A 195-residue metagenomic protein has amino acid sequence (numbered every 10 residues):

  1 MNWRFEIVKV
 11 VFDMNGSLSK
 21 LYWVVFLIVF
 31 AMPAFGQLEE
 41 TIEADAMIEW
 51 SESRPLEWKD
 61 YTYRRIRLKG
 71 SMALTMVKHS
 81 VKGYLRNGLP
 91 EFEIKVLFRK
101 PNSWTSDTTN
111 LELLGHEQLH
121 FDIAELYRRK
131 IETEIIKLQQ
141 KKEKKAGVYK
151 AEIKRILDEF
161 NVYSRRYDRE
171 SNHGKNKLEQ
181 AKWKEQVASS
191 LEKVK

Functional and structural regions predicted by a protein language model:
M1-E40: Bacterial Sec-dependent N-terminal signal peptides
I28, R86-G88, H120: A generic structural signal for short, solvent-exposed coil/turn residues that cap or connect secondary-structure
P33, R129, T133-I135: Residues in and immediately flanking transmembrane alpha helices
L38-G88, I94, F98, K141-K195: Metalloprotease/metallohydrolase-associated module, dominated by Zn2+-dependent proteases
L97-I131: Mid-length scaffold segments of soluble, non-membrane domains
F121, E134, Y163: Short alpha-helical functional segments enriched in proximate histidine and acidic residues
T133-E143: Functional transmembrane or membrane-interface alpha-helices that line membrane-embedded catalytic, ligand-binding
